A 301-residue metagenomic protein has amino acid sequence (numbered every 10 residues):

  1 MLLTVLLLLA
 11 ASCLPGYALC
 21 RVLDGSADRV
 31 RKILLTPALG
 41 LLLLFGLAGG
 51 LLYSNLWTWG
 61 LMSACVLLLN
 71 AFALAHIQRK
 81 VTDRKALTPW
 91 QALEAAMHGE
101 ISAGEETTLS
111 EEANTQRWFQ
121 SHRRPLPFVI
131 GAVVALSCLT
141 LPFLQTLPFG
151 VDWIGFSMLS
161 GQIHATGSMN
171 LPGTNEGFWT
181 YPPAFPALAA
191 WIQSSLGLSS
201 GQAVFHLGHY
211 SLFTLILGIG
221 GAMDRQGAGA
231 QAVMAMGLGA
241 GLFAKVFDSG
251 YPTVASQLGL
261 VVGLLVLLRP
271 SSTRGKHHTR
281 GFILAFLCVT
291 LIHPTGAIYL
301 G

Functional and structural regions predicted by a protein language model:
M1-Q120: Membrane-embedded, hydrophobic transmembrane alpha-helices
L9-P15, A38-L43, L126-C138, Q231-M234 (+1 more regions): Alpha-helical transmembrane segments
L14-R31, G49, Y53, H209-Y210 (+2 more regions): Transmembrane alpha-helical segments of multipass membrane enzymes and assembly factors that act on membrane-embedded
D24-G40, R124-F128, A228-A230, G275-F282: Membrane-interfacial loop-to-transmembrane alpha-helix junctions, especially the N-terminal start
L52, V266, H278-G296: Membrane-interface alpha helices of multi-pass inner-membrane proteins
Y53-L67, S249-Q257, G296-G301: Loop-to-transmembrane alpha-helix initiation sites
W118-F119, R123-V261: Active-site lumenal/periplasmic loops and adjacent helix-entry segments of GT-C-fold, multi-pass membrane
L260-R280: Membrane-interface transmembrane helices that cradle and orient dolichyl/undecaprenyl
